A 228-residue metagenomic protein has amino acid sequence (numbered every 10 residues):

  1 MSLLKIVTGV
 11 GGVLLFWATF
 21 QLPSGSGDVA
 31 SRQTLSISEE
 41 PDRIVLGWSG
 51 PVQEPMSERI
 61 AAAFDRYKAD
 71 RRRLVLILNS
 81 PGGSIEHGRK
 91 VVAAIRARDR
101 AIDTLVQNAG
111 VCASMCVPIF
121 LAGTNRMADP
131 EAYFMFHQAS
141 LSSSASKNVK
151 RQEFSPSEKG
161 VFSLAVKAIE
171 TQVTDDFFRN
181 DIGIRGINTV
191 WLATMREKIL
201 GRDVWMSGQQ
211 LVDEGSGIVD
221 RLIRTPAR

Functional and structural regions predicted by a protein language model:
K5-Q21: Hydrophobic membrane-insertion alpha-helices, especially the h-region of bacterial N-terminal signal peptides
L22, V29-R59: STAS-typified acidic loop motif
E39-G50, K68-V75, E153-E158: Acidic/histidine-rich, surface-exposed loop or edge segments in extracytoplasmic proteins
M56, F64-R71, S80, I95-D99 (+4 more regions): Sec/Tat-exported extracytoplasmic proteins
D70-H87, D103-G110: Short, glycine-/small-residue-enriched flexible loop/hinge segments at domain edges that mediate gating
V75, D99, A145-R228: Charged, glycine-interspersed solvent-exposed loop segments at helix/strand-loop junctions that cap or gate access
I85-V92, R96: Membrane-embedded segments
R98-N148: Glycine-rich beta-to-alpha active-site loop
